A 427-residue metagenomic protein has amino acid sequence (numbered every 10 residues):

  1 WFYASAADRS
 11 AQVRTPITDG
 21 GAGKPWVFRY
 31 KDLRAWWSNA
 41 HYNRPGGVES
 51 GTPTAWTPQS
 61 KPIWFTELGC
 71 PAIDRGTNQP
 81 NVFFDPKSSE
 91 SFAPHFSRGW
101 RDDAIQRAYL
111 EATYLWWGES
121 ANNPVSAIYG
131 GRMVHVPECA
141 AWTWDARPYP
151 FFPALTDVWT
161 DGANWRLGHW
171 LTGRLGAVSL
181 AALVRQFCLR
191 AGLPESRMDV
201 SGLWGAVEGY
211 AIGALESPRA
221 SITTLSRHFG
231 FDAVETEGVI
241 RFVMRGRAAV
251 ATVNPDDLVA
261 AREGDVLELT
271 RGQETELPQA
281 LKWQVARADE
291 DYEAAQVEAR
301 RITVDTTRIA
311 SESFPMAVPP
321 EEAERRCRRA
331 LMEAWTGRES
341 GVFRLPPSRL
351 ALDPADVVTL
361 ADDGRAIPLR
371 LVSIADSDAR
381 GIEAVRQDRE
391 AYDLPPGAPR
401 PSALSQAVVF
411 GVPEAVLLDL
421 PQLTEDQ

Functional and structural regions predicted by a protein language model:
W1-F83: Noncatalytic carbohydrate-binding groove/subsite architecture in carbohydrate-active enzymes
V27-W37, A93-I105, Y210-I212: The substrate-binding groove and active-site-proximal loops of carbohydrate-active enzymes, especially glycoside
W56-Q59, W64, R132-H135, E274-L277: Extracellular/periplasmic catalytic domains that process cell-envelope and extracellular macromolecules
P62-T66, E138-A141, V234: Structural recognition of the beta-strand scaffold that forms the well-ordered cores of secreted hydrolase catalytic
L68-P71, A141-P150, G246-A249, D289: Short, internal active-site loops enriched in acidic
P71, A112-N123, F187-R190, T224 (+1 more regions): Structured segments of extracytoplasmic/periplasmic soluble domains in secreted or envelope-associated proteins
R75-V178: Aromatic-rich peripheral "rim/lid" segments of glycoside hydrolase catalytic domains that contact and position glycan
W165-Q427: C-terminal extracytoplasmic interaction modules
